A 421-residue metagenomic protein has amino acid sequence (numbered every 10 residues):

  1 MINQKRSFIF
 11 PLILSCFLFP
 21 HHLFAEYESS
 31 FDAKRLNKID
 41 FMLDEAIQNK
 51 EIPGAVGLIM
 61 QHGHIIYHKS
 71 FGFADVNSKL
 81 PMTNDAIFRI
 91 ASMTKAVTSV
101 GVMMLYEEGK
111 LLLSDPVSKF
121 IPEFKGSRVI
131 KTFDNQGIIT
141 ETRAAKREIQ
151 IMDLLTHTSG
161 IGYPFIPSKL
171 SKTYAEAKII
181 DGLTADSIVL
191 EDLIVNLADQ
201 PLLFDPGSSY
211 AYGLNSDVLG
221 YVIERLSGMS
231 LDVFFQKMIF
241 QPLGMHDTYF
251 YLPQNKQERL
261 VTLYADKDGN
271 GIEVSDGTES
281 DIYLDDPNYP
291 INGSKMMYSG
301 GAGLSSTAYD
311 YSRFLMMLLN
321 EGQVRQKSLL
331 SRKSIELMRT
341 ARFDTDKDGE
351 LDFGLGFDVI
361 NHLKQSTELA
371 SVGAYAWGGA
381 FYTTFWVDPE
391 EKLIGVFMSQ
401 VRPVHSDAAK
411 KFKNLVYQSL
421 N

Functional and structural regions predicted by a protein language model:
I2-F10: Bacterial N-terminal signal peptides that target proteins for export
P11-H21: Bacterial N-terminal signal peptides
L23-A25: Boundary at the C-terminal end of the N-terminal hydrophobic targeting segment
Y27-I90, K110-L112, G126-D134, S406 (+1 more regions): Short, conserved catalytic-motif segment at the N-terminal edge
N37, L43, G63, R89-F120 (+4 more regions): Active-site SXXK
K125-V372: Short, surface-exposed loop or secondary-structure junction motifs that flank catalytic or metal-binding residues
V372-P389: Low-complexity, glycine/alanine/valine/leucine- and proline-rich hydrophobic stretches
T384-W386, K392-V401: Short, well-ordered beta-strand elements
